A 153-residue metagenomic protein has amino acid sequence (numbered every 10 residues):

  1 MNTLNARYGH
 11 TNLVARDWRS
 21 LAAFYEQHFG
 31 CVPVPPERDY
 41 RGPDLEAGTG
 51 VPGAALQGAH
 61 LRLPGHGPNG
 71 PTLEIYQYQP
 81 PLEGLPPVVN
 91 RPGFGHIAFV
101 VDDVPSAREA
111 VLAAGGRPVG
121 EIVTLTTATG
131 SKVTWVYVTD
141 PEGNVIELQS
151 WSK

Functional and structural regions predicted by a protein language model:
M1-L4, L13, P35-P36, L73 (+2 more regions): Vicinal oxygen chelate
N5, G53-A55, N90-R91: Short, low-complexity disordered segments enriched in Ser/Pro/Gly and basic
Y8-H10, P92-H96: Eukaryotic phosphotyrosine signaling hubs
V14-N69, S106, A113, T129-S131: Core segments of cupin and vicinal oxygen chelate
G42-A47, P81-P86, L125-T127: A short, acidic/glycine-rich surface segment
H60, P80-P81: Amide-forming acyltransferase catalytic core, primarily the GNAT-like/NAT-type and related acyltransferase folds
P64, Y76-Y78, W151: Generic beta-structure capping elements
G70-L73, F94: Short, structured motif recognition centered on aromatic/hydrophobic residues
